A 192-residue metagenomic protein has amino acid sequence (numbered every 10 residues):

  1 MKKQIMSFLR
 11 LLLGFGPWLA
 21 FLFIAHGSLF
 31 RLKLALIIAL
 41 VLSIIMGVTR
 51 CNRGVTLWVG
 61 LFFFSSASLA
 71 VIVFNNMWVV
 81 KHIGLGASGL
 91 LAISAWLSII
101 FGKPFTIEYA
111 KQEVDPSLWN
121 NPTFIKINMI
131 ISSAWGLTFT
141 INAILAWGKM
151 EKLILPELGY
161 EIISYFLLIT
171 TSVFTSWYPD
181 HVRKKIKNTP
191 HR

Functional and structural regions predicted by a protein language model:
M1-R10, G27-L32, T49-W58, M129: Short, amphipathic, aromatic/basic-enriched membrane-interface segments that mark the entry/exit of transmembrane
I24-L40: Structural signature of hydrophobic alpha-helical transmembrane segments
L29, C51-G54, V73-K81, I154-L155: Membrane-interface helix caps and helix-loop-helix hairpins in membrane proteins
L42-N52, T175: C-terminal ends of transmembrane helices
G54-S66, K81-G89: Cytoplasmic-side transmembrane-helix entry/capping segments in multi-pass membrane proteins
V80-S98, I163-L168: Alpha-helical transmembrane segments
A95-Q112, I131: Membrane-water interface of transmembrane alpha-helices
D115-R192: C-terminal membrane-adjacent module
